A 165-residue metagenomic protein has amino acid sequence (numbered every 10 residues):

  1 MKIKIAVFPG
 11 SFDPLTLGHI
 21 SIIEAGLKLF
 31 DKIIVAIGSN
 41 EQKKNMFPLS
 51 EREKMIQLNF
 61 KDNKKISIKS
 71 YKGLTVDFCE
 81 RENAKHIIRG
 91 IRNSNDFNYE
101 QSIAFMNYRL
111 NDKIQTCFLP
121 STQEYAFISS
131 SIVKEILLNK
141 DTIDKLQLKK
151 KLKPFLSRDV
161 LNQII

Functional and structural regions predicted by a protein language model:
M1-I165: Nucleotidyltransferase catalytic core that binds NTPs
